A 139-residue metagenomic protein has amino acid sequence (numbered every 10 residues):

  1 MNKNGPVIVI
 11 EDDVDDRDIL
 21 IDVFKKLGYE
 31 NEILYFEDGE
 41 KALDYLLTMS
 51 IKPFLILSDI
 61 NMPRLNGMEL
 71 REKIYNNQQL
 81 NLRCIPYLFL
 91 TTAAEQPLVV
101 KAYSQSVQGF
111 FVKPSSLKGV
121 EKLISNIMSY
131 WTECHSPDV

Functional and structural regions predicted by a protein language model:
K3-N4, Y29-E30, I51-L55, L80-P86: His-Asp phosphorelay/catalytic-motif detector in bacterial-type signaling
N4-F24, I56: Conserved acidic segment of CheY-like receiver
I21, Y35-L55, E121: Acidic, metal-coordinating helix/loop segments flanking the phosphotransfer/catalytic sites of two-component signaling
M62: Receiver (REC) domain active-site loop signature in two-component systems and cognate sites in sensor histidine kinases
A102-Q108: As written
S115-S125: C-terminal output helix
